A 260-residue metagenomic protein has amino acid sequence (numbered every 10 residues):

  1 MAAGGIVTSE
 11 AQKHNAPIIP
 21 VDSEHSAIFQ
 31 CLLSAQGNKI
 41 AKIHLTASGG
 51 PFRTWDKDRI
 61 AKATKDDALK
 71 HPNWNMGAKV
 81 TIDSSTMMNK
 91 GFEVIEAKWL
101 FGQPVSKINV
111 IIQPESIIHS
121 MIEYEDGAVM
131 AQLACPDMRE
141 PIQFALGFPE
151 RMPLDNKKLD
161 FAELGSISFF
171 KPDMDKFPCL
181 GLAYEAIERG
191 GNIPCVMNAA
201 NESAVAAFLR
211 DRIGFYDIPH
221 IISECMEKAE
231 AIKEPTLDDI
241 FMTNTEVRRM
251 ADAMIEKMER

Functional and structural regions predicted by a protein language model:
M1-R260: Catalytic, metal-anchored helix/loop core of enzyme active sites in primary metabolism
